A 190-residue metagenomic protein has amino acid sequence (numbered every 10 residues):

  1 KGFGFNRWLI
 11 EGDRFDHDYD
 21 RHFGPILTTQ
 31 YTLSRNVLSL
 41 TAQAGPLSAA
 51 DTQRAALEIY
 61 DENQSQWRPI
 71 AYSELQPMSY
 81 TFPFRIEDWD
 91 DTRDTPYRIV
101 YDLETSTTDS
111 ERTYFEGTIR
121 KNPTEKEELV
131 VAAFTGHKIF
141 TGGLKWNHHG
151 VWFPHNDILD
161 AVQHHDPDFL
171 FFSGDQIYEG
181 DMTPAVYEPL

Functional and structural regions predicted by a protein language model:
K1-L190: Divalent metal-dependent phosphoesterase catalytic cores across multiple superfamilies
